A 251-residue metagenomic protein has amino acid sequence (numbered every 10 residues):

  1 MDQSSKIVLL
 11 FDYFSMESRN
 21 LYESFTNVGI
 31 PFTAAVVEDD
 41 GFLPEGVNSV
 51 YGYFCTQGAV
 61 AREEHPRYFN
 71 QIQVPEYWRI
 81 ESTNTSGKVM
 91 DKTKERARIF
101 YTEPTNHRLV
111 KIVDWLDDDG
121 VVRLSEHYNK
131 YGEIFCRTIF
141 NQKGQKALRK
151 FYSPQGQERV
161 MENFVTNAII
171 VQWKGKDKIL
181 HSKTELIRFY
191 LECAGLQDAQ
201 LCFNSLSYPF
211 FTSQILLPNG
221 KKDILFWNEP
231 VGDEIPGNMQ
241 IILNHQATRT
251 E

Functional and structural regions predicted by a protein language model:
D2-R62, Y68, S153-E251: Long terminal segments
S49-R98: Extended, small-residue-rich solenoid/repeat segments and analogous flexible loops that form exposed scaffolds
W78-L186: Repetitive, compositionally biased segments used for assembly/scaffolding
